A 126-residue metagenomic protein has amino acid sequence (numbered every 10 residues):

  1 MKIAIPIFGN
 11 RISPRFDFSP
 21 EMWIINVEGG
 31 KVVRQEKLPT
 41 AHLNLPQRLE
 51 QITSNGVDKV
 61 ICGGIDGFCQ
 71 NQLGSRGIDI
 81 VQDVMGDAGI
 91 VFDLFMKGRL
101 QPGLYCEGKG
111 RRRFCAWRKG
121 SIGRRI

Functional and structural regions predicted by a protein language model:
M1-L43, Q47, S54-N55, G74-I126: Non-catalytic interface/targeting segments
E50, Q70-N71: Alpha-helical segments flanking ligand/cofactor-binding loops in enzyme cores
G63: Conserved residues at the C-terminal ends of beta-strands
